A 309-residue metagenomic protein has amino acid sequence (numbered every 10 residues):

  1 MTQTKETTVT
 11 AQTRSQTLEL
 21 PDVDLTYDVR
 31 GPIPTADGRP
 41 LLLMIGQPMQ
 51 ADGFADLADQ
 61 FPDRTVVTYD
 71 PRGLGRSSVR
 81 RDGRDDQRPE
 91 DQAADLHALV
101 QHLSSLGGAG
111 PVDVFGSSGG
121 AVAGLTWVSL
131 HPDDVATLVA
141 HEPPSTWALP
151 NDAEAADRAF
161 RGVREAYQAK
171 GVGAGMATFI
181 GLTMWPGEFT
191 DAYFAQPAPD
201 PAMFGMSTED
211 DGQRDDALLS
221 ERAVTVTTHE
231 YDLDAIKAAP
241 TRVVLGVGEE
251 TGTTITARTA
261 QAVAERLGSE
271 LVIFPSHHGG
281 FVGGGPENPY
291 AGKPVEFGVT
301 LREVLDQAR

Functional and structural regions predicted by a protein language model:
Q3-D24: N-terminal cap/lid segment of alpha/beta-hydrolase-fold proteins
E19-V79, D85: Conserved HGGG/HGGXW glycine-rich cap/lid loop of the alpha/beta-hydrolase fold
D70-L74, P144, H277: Short beta-to-alpha linker loops that shape the active-site pocket of alpha/beta-hydrolase fold enzymes
G73-V112: Active-site loop/oxyanion-hole signature of alpha/beta-hydrolase fold enzymes
G110-N151: Conserved hydrolase catalytic core segment
R158-R161, A166-A262, R266-E270: Alpha/beta-hydrolase
L267-R309: Catalytic active-site module of serine/aspartate enzymes centered on a nucleophile-bearing elbow/loop
